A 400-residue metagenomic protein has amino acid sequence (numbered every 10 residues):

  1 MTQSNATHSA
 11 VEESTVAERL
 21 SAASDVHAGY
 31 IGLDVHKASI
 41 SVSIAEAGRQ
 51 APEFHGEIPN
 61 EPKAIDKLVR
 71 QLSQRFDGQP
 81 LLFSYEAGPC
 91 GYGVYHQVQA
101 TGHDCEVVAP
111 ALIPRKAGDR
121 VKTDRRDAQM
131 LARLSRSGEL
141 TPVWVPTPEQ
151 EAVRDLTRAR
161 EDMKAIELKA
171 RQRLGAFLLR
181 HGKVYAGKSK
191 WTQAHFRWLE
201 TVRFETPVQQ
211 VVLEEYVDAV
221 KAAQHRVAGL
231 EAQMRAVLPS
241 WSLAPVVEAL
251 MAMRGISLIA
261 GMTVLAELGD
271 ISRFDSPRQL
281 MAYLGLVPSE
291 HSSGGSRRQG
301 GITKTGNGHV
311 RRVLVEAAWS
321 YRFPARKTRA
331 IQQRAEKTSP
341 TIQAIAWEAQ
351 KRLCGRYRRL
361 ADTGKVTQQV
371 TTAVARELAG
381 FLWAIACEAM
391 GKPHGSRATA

Functional and structural regions predicted by a protein language model:
M1-A400: A detector of single, family-specific signature residues that are central to catalytic or substrate-handling motifs
